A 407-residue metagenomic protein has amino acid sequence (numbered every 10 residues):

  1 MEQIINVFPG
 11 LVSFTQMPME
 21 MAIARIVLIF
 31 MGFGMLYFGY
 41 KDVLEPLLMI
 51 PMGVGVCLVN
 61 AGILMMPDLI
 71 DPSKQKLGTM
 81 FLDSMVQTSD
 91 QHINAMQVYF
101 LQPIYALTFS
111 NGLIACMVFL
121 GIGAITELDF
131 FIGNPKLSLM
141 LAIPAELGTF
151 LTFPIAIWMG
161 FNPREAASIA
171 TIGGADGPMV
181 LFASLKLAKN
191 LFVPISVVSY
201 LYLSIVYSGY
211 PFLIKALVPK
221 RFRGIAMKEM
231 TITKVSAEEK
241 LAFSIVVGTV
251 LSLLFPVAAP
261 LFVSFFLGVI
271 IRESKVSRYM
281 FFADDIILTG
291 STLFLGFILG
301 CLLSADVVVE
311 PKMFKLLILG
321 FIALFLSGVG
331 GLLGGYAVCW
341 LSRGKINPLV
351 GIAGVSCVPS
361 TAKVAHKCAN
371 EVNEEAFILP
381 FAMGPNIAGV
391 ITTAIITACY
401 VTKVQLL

Functional and structural regions predicted by a protein language model:
M1-L77, F81-D83, M96: N-terminal alpha-helical transmembrane segments of multi-pass membrane transport and channel/translocase proteins
A22, L128-F153, V198-Y200, D306-L332 (+1 more regions): Entry/N-cap segments of selected transmembrane alpha helices and their immediately preceding amphipathic helices
M35, Y105-I132, G268-I271, L288-E310: Hydrophobic transmembrane alpha-helices of secondary-active transporters and Na+-translocating membrane complexes
Y40-M49, L69, I104, I125-M140 (+4 more regions): Interfacial helix-loop-helix linkers and transmembrane-helix boundary segments in multi-pass membrane proteins
L107-G112, L120-L128, L139-L151, I155 (+3 more regions): Alpha-helical membrane segments and immediately flanking helix-loop junctions that form or couple to the substrate/ion
L191-S208, L319-G328, V350-A353: Alpha-helical transmembrane segments
Y200-V276: Membrane-embedded hairpin module used as a gating/binding unit in multi-pass transport and secretion proteins
V246-G334: Transmembrane helical segments that form the transport core of multi-pass membrane transport proteins
